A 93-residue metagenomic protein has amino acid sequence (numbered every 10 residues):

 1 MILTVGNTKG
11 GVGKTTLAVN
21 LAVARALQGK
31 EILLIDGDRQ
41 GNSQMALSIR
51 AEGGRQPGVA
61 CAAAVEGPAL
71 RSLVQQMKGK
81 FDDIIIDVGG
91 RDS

Functional and structural regions predicted by a protein language model:
M1-S93: P-loop NTP-binding core
